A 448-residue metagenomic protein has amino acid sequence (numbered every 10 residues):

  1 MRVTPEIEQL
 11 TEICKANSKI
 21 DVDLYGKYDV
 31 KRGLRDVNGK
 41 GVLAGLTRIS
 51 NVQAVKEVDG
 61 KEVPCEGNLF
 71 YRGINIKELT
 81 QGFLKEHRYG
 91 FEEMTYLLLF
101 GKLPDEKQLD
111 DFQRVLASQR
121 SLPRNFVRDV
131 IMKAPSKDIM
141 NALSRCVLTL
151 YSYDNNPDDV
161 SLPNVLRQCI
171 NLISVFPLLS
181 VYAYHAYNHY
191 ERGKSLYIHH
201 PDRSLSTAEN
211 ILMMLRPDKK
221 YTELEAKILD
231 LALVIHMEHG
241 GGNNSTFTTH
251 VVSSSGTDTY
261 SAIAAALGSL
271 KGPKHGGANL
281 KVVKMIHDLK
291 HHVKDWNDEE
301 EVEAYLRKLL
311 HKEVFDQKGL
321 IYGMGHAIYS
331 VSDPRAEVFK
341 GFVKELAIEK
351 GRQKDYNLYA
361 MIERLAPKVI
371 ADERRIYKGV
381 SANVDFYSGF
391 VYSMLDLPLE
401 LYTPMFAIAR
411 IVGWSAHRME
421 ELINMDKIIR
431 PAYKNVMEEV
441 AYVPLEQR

Functional and structural regions predicted by a protein language model:
M1-R448: Non-transmembrane, aqueous-exposed alpha-helical and coiled segments at domain scale
